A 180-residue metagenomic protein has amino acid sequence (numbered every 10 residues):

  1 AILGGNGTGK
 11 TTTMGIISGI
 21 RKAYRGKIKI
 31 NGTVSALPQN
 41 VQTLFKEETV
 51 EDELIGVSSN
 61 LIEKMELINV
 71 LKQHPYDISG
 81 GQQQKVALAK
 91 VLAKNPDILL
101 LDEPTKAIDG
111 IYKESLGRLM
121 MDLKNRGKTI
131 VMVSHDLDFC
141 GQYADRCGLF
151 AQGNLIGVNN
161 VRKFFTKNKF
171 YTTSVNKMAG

Functional and structural regions predicted by a protein language model:
S58-V70: Conserved ABC ATPase "signature" region
H74-I78, Q82: Conserved ABC ATPase signature
L88: Hydrophobic anchor residue at the start of the ABC signature
L99-D102: Catalytic Walker B motif of ABC-type/P-loop ATPase nucleotide-binding domains
S134-H135: H-loop/switch region of ABC-family ATPase nucleotide-binding domains
C140-Q142: A short, surface-exposed alpha-helical micro-motif characterized by mixed small hydrophobic and charged/polar residues
N154-K177: Conserved beta-strand-loop-alpha-helix hinge in the C-terminal portion of ABC ATPase nucleotide-binding domains
